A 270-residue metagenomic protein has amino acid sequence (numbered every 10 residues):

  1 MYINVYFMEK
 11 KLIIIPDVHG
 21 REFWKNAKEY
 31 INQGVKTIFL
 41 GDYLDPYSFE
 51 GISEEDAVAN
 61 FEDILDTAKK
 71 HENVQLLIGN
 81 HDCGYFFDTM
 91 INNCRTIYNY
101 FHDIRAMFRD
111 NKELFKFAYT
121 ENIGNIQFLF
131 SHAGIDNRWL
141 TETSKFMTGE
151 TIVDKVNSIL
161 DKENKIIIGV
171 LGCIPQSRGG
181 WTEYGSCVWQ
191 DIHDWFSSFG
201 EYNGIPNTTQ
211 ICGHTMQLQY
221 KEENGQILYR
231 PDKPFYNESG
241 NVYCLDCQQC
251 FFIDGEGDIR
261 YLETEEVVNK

Functional and structural regions predicted by a protein language model:
M1-F7: Short, Lys/Arg-enriched N-terminal segments with co-localized hydrophobic residues within the first ~10-30 amino acids
F7-I13, T120-L129: Beta-strand-turn-beta hairpins that frame and shape the catalytic cleft of phosphate-ester-processing enzymes
I14-P16, I78, F130-S131, C244: Short hydrophobic beta-strand that contains or immediately precedes a catalytic carboxylate
I15, G20-D110: Core catalytic region of metal-dependent phosphoesterases/phosphodiesterases, especially metallo-beta-lactamase-like
G20-W24, D45-Y47, H81-F87, D136-R138 (+2 more regions): Active-site environment of divalent metal-dependent phosphoester hydrolases
N99-H102, N125-G204: Active-site-proximal loop/helix segment associated with metal-binding centers of metalloenzymes
K112-E121: Conserved N-terminal structural segment that caps and organizes enzyme catalytic cores in eukaryotes
W195-V267: Conserved beta-sheet core of the metallophosphoesterase superfamily
